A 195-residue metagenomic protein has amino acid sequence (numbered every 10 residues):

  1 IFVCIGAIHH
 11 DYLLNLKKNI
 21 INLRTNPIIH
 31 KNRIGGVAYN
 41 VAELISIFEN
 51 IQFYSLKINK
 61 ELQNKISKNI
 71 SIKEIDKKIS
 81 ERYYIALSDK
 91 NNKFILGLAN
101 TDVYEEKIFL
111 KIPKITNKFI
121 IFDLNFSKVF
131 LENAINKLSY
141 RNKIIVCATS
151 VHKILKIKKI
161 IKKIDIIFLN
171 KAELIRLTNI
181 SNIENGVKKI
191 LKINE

Functional and structural regions predicted by a protein language model:
I1-N22: Positively charged, low-complexity intrinsically disordered leader regions
I1-V3, K118-F119, I166: Structural motif
F2, R24-Y83: Substrate-binding N-lobe of the ribokinase-like
V3, I121, I145-C147: Structural detector of well-ordered beta-strand residues that form the stable sheet scaffold of enzyme domains
A7, S55-N59, K77, K90 (+1 more regions): Cofactor-binding loop segments of dinucleotide-utilizing enzymes, especially the Rossmann-like FAD- and NAD(P)+-binding
I58-N59, L124-V129, A148-K153: Short beta->alpha connector loops
Y84-L124: Conserved phosphate-binding/catalytic loop of the ribokinase/pfkB sugar-kinase fold
S139-E195: Conserved phosphate/ATP/ADP-binding segment of small-molecule kinases
